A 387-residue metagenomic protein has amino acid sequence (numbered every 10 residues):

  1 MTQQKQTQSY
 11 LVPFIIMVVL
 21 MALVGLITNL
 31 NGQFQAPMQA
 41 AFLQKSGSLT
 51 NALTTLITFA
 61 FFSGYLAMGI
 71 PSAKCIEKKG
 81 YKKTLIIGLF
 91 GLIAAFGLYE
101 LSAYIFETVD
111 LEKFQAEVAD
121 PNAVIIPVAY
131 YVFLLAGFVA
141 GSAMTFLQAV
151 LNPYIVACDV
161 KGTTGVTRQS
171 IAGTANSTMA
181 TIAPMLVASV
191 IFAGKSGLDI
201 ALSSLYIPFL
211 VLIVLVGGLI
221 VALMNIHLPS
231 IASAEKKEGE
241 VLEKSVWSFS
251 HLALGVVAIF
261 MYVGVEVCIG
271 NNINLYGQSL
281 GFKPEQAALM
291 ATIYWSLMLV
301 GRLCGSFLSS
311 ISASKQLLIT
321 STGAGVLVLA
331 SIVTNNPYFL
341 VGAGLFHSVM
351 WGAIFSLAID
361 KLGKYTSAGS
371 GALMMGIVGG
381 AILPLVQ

Functional and structural regions predicted by a protein language model:
V12-L43, Q148-N152, I269-G277, L383: Extracytoplasmic
N31-A36, S245-T292: Extracytoplasmic gate region of multi-pass secondary transporters
F34-A67, K113-D120: Extracellular/periplasmic helix-loop-helix junction of adjacent transmembrane segments in MFS-like secondary
T55-K74, T292-C304: Central cavity-lining transmembrane alpha-helices of secondary-active solute carriers, predominantly the Major
A67-Y81, I191, G301-A313: Helix-to-loop junctions at the C-terminal end of transmembrane segments in multipass secondary transporters
F90-I125, G323-T334: C-terminal ends and interior cores of transmembrane alpha-helices in multi-pass membrane transporters/permeases
F146-V160, S348-T366: Intracellular juxtamembrane helix-capping segments at the cytosolic ends of symmetry-related transmembrane helices
G165-H227: Helix-loop-helix hairpin linking two adjacent transmembrane segments in secondary transporters
